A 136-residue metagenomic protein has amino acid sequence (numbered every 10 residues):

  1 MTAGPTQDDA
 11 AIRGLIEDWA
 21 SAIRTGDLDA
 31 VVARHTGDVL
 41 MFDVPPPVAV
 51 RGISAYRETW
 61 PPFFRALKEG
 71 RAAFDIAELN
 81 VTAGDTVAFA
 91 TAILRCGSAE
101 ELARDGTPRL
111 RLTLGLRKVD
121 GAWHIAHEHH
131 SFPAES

Functional and structural regions predicted by a protein language model:
M1-A10, S136: Basic/polar N-terminal segments that are highly enriched at the extreme N-terminus, encompassing both cleavable
D9, L15, L28-A83, I93 (+1 more regions): A solvent-exposed, acidic/Ser-Thr-rich amphipathic alpha-helical stretch
A92-A99: Generic short beta-strand segments
L102-A103: Outer-membrane beta-barrel domain signature
R109-S136: Short beta-strand edge/turn micro-motifs at domain boundaries
